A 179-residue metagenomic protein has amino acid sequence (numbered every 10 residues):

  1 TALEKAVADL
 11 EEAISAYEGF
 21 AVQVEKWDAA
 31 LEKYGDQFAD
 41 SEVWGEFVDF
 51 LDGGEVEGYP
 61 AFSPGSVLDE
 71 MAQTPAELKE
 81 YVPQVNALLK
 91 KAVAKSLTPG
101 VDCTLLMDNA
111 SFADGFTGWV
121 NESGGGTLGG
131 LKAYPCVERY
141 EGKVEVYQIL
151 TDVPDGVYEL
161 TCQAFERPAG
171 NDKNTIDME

Functional and structural regions predicted by a protein language model:
T1, V7-D69: Amphipathic, heptad-repeat alpha-helical segments
A2-A21, D69-P99: C-terminal amphipathic alpha-helix
E25, A87-S123: Extracellular carbohydrate-recognition regions
C103, M107, F116, E141-V144 (+1 more regions): Acidic, Ser/Thr/Pro
S111-V144: Extracellular glycan-recognition surfaces and repeat-rich motifs
F112, E145-N171: Extra-cytoplasmic beta-strand recognition segments
N174-E179: Short, surface-exposed beta-strand/strand-loop-strand elements in extracellular ectodomains
